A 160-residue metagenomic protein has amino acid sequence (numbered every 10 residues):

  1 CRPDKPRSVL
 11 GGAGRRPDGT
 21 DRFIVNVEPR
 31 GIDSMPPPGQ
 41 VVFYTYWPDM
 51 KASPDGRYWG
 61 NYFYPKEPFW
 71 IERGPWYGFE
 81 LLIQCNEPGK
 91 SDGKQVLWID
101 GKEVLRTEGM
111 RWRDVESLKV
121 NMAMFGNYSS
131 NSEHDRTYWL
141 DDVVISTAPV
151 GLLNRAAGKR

Functional and structural regions predicted by a protein language model:
C1-W59, F63-E67, V144-N154: Secretory/extracellular carbohydrate-interaction modules and structurally similar beta-sandwich "look-alikes"
P36, G60-F69, R106, M110-V120: Extracellular carbohydrate recognition and processing domains and analogous Trp-centered ligand-binding platforms
E67-P75, H134, W139: Extracellular/lumenal carbohydrate-interaction signature centered on repeated Trp-anchored short motifs
R73-G74, G78-M110: Carbohydrate-binding surfaces in secreted/extracellular proteins
F79, D141-I145: Extracellular beta-strand elements of beta-rich domains used for carbohydrate recognition/degradation or cell-matrix
S91-V96, S130-D142, L153: Extracellular carbohydrate recognition
T107-W139: Flexible glycan-contacting loops in extracellular carbohydrate-active proteins
A156-R160: Activation corresponds to long, low-complexity, non-globular regions
